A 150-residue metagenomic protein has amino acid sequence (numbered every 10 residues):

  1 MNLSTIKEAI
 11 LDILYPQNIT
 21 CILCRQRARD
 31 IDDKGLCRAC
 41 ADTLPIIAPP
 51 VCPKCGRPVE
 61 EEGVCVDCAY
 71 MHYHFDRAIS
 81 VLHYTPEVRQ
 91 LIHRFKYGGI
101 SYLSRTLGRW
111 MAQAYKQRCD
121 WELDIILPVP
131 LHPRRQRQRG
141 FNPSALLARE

Functional and structural regions predicted by a protein language model:
M1-E150: Glycine-rich phosphate/pyrophosphate-handling loop used in enzymes and phosphotransfer proteins
